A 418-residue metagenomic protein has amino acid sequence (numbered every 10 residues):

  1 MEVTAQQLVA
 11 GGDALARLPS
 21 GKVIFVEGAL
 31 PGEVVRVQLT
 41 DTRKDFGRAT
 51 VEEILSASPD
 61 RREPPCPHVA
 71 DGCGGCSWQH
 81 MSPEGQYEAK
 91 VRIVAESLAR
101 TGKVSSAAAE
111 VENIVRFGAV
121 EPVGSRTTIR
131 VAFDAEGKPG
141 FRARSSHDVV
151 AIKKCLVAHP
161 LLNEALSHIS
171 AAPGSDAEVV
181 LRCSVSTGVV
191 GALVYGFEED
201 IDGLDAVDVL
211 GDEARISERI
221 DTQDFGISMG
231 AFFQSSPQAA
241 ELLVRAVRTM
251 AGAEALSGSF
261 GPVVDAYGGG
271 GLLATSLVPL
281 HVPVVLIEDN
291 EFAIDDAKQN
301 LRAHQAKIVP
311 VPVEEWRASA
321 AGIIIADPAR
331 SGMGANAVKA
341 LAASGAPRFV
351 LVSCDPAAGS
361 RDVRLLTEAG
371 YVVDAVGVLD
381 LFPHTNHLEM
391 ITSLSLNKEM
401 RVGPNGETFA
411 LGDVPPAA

Functional and structural regions predicted by a protein language model:
M1-A326, S331-A337, G406-A418: Accessory RNA-recognition modules of RNA-modification enzymes
K44, S186-T187, P356-A357, K398-E399: Conserved nucleotide-binding/hydrolysis micro-motifs of P-loop NTPases
V104, V157, A369, L394-S395: Short alpha-helix boundary/capping motifs
R126-T128, H387-T392: Short hydrophobic/aromatic beta-strand or adjacent loop that forms the aromatic wall/cage of a ligand/substrate-binding
D148, E399-R401: Short, acidic Gly/Pro/Ser/Thr-rich loop/turn segments
V309-L388, R401-P415: S-adenosylmethionine
I391-E399: Conserved beta strand-loop-helix elements of the APE1-like EEP
